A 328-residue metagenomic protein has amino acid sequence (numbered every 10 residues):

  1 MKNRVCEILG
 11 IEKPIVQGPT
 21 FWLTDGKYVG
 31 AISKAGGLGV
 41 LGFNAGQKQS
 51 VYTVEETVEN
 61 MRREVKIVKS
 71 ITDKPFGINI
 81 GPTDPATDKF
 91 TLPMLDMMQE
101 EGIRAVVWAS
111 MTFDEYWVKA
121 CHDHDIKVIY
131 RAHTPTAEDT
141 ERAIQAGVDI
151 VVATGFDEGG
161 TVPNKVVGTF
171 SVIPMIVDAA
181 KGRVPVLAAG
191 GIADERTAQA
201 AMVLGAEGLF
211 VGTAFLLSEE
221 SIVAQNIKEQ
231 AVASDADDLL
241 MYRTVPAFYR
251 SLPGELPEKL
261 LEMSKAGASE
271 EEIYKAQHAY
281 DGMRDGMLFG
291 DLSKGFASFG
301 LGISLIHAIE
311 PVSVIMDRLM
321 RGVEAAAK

Functional and structural regions predicted by a protein language model:
M1-N164, F170-G182: Active-site entrance/lid segments in N-terminal catalytic domains of soluble metabolic enzymes
V162-T169, I173-L187, A193-K328: Conserved active-site-proximal phosphate/metal-binding subdomains
